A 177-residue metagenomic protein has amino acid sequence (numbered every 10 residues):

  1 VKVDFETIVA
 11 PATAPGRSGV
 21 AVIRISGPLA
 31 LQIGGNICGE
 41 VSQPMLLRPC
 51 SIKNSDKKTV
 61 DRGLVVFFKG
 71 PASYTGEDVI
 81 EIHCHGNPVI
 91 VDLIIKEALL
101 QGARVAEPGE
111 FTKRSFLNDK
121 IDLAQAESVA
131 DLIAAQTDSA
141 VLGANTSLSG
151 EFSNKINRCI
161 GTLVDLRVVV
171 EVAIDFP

Functional and structural regions predicted by a protein language model:
V1-L142, T146, G150: A glycine-rich (often HGG/GG-containing) alpha/beta subdomain
D138-P177: Flexible nucleotide-interacting loop at or near the entrance of a catalytic core
